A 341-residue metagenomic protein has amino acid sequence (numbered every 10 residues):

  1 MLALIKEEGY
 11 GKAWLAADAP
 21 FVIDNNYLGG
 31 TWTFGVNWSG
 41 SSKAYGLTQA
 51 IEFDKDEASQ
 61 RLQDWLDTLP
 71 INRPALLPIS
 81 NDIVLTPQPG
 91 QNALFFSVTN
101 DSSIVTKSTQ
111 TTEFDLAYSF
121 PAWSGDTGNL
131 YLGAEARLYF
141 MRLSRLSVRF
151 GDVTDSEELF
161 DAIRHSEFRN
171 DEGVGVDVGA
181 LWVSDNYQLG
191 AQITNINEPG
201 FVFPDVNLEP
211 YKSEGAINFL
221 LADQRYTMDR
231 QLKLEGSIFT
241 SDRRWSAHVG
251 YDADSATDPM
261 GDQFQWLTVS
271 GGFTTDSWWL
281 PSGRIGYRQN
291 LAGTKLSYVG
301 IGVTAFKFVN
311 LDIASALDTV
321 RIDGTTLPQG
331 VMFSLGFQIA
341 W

Functional and structural regions predicted by a protein language model:
M1-S166, P210-G215, V269, L311-I313 (+3 more regions): A subset of solvent-exposed loop/turn segments in beta-rich extracellular surface proteins, enriched in glycine
K6-E7, I163-R164, G173, F219-L221 (+1 more regions): Short secondary-structure boundary micro-motifs
N25-W32, P121-L132, W182-A191, T240-W245 (+2 more regions): Secondary-structure transition into beta-strands, especially the periplasmic turns and strand N-termini that construct
S103-W123, L130-A136, F140, E172-V183 (+4 more regions): Extended, compositionally biased low-complexity polar/Lys-Gly-rich tracts and adjacent boundary/linker regions are
Y139-E209: Loop-centered beta-sheet repeat module
Q188-I193, P199-W341: Outer membrane beta-barrel transmembrane domains
